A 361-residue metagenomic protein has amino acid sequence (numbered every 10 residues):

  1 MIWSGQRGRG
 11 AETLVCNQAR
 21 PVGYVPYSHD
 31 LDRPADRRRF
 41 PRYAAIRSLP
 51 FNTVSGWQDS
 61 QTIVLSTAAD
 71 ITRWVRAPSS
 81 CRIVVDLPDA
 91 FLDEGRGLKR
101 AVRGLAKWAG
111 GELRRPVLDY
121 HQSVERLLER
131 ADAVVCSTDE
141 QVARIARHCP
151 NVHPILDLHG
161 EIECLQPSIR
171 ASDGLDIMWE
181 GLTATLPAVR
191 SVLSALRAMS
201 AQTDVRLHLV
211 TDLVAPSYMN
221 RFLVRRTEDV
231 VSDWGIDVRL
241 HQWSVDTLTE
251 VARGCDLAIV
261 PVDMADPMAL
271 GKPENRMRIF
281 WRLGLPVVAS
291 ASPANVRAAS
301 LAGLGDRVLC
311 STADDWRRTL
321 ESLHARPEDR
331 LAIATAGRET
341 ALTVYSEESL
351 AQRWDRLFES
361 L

Functional and structural regions predicted by a protein language model:
M1-D70: N-terminal pre-catalytic "stem/leader" segment of glycosyltransferase-like enzymes
V22-Y43, D157-C164, R170-V251: Conserved catalytic-core segment of nucleotide-activated headgroup transferases in glycan assembly
R38, A325-F358: A charged, aromatic-enriched C-terminal amphipathic alpha-helix characteristic of glycosyltransferases across folds
P78-W108: Active-site proximal beta-strand in glycosyltransferases
G104-V134: Membrane-proximal helix-turn-helix segments that form the acceptor-binding/catalytic region of lipid-linked
E129-Q166: Donor nucleotide-sugar binding/catalytic pocket of nucleotide-sugar-dependent glycosyltransferases
A184-P187, Q242, D246-V251, A258-R282 (+1 more regions): Nucleotide-sugar-dependent
L301-D314, S322-E328: Conserved acidic donor-binding segment of nucleotide-sugar-dependent glycosyltransferases
